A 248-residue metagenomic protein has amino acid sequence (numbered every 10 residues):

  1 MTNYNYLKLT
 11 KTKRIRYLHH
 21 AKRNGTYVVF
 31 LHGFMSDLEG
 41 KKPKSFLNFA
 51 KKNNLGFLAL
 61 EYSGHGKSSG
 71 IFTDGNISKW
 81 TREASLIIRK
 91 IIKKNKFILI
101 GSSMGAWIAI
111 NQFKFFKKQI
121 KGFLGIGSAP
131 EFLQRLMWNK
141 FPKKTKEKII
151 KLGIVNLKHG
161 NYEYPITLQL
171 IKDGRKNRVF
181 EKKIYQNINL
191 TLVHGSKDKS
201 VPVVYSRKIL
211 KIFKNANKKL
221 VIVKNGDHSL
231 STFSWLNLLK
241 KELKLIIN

Functional and structural regions predicted by a protein language model:
M1-K22: N-terminal cap/lid segment of alpha/beta-hydrolase-fold proteins
K11, W107, Q119-N217, I222-V223 (+1 more regions): The alpha/beta-hydrolase serine catalytic core
G25-G33: Short beta-strand element of the alpha/beta-hydrolase
M35, Y62-K67, P130, D227: Alpha/beta-hydrolase active-site loop signature
M35-K41: Short substrate-entry loop that stabilizes the transition state in hydrolases
P43, L47-S69: Conserved alpha/beta-hydrolase
G66-I91: Catalytic nucleophile-loop/oxyanion-hole region of alpha/beta-hydrolase and closely related hydrolase-like folds
G101-A109: Gly/Ala-rich beta-loop-alpha elbow adjacent to hydrolase catalytic centers
